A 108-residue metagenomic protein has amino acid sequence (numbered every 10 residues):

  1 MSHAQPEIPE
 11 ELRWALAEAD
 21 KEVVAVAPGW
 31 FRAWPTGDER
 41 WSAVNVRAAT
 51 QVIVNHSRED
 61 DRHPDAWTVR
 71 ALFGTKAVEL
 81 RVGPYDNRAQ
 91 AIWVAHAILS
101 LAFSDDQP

Functional and structural regions predicted by a protein language model:
M1-R13, F103-P108: Short intrinsically disordered terminal tails
S2, E39, L80-R81: Short, flexible active-site loop motifs that bind/organize anionic cofactors or intermediates
E7-T68: Short N-terminal "domain-start" leader segments that mark the transition from disordered tails or signal peptides into
I8, L12, K76, A95-A97: Terminal low-complexity, poorly structured segments
D38-E39, F73-A77: Glycine-centered tight beta-turn/hairpin loop motif at sheet-sheet or coil-to-beta transitions
A77-R88: A short, exposed loop/beta-hairpin motif centered on an aromatic-Gly-Thr core
D86-D105: A short, charged, amphipathic alpha-helix used as a generic interaction element across diverse proteins
